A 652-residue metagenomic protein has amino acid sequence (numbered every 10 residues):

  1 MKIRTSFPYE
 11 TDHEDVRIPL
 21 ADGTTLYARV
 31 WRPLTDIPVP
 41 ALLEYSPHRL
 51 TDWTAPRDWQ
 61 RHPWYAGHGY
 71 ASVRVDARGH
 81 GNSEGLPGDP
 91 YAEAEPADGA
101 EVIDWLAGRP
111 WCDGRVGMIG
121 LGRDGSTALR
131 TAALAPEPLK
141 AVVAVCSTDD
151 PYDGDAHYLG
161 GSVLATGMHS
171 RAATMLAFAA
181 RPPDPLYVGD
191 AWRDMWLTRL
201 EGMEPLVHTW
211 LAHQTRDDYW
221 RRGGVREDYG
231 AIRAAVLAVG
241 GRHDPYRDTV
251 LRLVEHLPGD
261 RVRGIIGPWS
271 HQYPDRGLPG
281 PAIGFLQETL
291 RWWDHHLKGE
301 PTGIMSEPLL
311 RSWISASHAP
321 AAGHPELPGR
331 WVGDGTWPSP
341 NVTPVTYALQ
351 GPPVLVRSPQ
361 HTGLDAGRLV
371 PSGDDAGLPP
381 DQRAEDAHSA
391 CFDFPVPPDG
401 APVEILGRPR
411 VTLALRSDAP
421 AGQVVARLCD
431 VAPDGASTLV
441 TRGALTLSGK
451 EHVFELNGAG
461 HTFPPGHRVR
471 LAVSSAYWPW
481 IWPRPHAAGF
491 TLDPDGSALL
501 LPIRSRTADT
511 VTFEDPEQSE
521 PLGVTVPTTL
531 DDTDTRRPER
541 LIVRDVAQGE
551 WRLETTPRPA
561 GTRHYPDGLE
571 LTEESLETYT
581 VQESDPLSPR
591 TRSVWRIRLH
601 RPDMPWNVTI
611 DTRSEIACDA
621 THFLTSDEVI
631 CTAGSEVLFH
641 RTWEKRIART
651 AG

Functional and structural regions predicted by a protein language model:
K2-T35, D399: N-terminal cap/lid segment of alpha/beta-hydrolase-fold proteins
L34-A107, A156-Y158, D386, P420-G422 (+2 more regions): Cap/lid segment of the alpha/beta-hydrolase catalytic domain
D58-W59, G67, A133-A231: Accessory cap/linker subdomain of secreted extracellular hydrolases
P110-G122: Alpha/beta-hydrolase fold nucleophile elbow
G120-R130: Glycine-rich nucleophile elbow surrounding the catalytic serine of serine-hydrolase chemistry
I232, A238-G240: Short beta-strand/loop motif that positions the catalytic acidic residue of the alpha/beta-hydrolase fold
D248-V262: Active-site-adjacent alpha-helix of alpha/beta-hydrolase-fold enzymes
I265, Y273-P274, P279-T632, E636-G652: C-terminal, loop-rich substrate-recognition/catalytic regions characterized by aromatic stacking residues
